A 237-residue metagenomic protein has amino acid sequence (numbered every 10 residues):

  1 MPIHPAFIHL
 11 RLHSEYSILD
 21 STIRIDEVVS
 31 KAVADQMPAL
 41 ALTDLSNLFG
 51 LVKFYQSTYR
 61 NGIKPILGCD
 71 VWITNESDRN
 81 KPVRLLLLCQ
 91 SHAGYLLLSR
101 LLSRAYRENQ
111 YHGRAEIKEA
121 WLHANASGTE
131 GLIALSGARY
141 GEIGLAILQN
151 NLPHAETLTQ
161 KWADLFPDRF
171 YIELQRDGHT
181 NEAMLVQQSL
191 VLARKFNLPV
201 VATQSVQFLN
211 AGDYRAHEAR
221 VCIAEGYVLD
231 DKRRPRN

Functional and structural regions predicted by a protein language model:
M1-N237: Phosphodiester-processing cores and adjacent nucleic acid-binding clamps
